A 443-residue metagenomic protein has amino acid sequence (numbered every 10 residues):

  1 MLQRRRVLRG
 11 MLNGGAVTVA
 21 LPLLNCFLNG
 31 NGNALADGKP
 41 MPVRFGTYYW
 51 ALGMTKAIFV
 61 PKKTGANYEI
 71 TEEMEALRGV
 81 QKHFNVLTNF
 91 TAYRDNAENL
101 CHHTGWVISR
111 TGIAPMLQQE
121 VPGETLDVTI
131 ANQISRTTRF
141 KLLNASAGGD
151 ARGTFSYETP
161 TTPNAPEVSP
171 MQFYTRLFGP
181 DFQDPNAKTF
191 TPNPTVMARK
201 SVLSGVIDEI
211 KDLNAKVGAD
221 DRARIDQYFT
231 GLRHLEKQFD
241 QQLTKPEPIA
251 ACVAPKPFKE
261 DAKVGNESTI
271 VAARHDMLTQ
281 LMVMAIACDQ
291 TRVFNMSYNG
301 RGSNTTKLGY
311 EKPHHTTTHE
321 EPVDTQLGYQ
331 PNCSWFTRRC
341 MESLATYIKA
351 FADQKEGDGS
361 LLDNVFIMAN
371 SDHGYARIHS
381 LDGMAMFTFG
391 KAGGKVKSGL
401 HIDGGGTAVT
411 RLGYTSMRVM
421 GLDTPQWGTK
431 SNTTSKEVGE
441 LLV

Functional and structural regions predicted by a protein language model:
M1-V443: Ligand-binding pockets and gating/stacking loops
